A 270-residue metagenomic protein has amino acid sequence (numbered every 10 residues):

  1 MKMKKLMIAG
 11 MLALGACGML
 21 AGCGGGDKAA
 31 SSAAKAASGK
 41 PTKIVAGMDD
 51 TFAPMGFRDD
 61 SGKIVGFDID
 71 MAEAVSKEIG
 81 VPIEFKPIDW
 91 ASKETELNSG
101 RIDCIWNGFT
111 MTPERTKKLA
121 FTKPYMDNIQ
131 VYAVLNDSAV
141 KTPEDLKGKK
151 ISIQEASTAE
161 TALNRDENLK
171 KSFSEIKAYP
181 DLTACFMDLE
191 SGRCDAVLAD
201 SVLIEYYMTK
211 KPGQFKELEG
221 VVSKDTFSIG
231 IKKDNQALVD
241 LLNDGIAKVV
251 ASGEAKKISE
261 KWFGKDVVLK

Functional and structural regions predicted by a protein language model:
L20-A33: Bacterial lipoprotein signal-peptidase II cleavage site
S32-A34, S38, V134-I151: Flexible hinge/capping segments at coil-to-helix
A33-G108: Extracytoplasmic small-molecule ligand-binding "clamshell" domains of the periplasmic binding protein/Venus flytrap
D50, D127-V134, S201, E205-A247 (+1 more regions): Periplasmic-binding protein-like
R58, A72-G80, A159-Y179, M208-P212: Ligand-binding cleft/hinge of the Venus flytrap
I69-E78, D137, K149-K150, E155-T158 (+1 more regions): Extended ligand-binding regions for polar small-molecule ligands
E73, K77-E78, K86-P87, A91-C104 (+5 more regions): Short helices/loops that flank or line small-molecule/ion binding pockets
F109-K117, N164-E167, D188-S191, D195-K224: A ligand-binding cleft/hinge motif common to bilobed small-molecule-binding domains
